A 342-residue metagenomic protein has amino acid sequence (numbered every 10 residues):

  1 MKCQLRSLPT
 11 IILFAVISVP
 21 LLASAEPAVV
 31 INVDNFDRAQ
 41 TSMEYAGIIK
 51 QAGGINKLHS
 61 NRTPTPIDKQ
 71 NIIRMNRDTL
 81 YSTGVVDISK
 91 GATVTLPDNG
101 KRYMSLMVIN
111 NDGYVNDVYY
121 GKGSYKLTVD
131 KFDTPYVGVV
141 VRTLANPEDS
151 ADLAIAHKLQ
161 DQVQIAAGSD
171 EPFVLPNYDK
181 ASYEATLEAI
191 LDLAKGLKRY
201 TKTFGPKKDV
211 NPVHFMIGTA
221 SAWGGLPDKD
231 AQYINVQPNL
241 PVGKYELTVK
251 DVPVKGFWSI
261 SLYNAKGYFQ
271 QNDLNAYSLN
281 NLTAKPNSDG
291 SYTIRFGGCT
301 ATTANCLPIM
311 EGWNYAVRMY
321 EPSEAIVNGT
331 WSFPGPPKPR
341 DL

Functional and structural regions predicted by a protein language model:
K2-I11: Bacterial N-terminal signal peptides that target proteins for export
L5, L21-L22: Leucine-biased recognition of intrinsically disordered, low-complexity hydrophobic segments
I11-P20: Bacterial N-terminal signal peptides
A25-L342: A compositional/structural signature for long, glycine/proline-rich flexible linkers and loops on extracytoplasmic
